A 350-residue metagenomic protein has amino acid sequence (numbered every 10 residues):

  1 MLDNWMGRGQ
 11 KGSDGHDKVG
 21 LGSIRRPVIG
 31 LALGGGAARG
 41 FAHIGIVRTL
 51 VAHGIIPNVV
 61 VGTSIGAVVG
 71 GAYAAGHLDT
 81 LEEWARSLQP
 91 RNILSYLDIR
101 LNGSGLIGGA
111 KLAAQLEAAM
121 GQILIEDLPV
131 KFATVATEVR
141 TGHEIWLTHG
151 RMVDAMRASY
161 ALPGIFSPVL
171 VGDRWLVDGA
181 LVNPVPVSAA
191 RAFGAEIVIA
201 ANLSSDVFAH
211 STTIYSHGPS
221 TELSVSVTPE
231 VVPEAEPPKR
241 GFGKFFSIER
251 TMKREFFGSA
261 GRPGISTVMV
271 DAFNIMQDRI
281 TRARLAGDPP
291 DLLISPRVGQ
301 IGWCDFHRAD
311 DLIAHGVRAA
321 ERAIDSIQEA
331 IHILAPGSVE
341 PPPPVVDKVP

Functional and structural regions predicted by a protein language model:
M1-T63, G71-P350: Patatin-like phospholipase
